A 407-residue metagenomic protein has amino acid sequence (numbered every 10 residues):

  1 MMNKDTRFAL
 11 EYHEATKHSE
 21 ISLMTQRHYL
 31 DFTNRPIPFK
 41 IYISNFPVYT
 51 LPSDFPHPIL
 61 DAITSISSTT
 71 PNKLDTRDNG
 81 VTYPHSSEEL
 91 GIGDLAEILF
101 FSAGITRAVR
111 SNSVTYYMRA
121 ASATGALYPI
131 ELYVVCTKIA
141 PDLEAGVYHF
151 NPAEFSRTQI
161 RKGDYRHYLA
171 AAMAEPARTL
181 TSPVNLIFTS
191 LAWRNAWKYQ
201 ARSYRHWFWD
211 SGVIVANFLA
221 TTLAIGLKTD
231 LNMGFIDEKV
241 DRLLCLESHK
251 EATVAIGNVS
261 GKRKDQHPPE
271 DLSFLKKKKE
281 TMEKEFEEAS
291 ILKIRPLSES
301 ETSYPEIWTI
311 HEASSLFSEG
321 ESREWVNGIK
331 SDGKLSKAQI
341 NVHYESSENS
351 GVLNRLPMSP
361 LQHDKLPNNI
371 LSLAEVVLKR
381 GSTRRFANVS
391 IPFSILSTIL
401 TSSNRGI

Functional and structural regions predicted by a protein language model:
M1-I407: N-terminal accessory segments that position/regulate proteins before the catalytic core
